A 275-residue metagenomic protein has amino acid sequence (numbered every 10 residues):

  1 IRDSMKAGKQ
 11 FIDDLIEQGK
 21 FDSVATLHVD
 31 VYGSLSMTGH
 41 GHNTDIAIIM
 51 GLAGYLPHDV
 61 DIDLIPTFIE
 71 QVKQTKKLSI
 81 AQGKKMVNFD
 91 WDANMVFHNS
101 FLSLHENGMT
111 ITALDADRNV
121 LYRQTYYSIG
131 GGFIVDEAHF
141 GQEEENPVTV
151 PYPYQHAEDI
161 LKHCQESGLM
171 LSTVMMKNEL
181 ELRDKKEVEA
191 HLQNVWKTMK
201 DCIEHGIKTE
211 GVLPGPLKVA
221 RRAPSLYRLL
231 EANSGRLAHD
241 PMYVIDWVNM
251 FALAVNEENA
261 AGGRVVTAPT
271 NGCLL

Functional and structural regions predicted by a protein language model:
I1-S4, S36-I49, P269-L275: FAD-binding core of FAD-dependent oxidoreductases, characterized by glycine-rich FAD pyrophosphate-binding loops
R2-E17: Alpha-helical support elements that line or immediately flank enzyme active sites and cofactor-binding pockets
D3, S36-H40, P57-V60, N99-S103 (+5 more regions): Catalytic cores of large soluble enzymes that bind and process phosphate-bearing ligands
L15, G19-A25, D30: Active-/binding-site microenvironments in catalytic and ligand-binding cores
K20-D22, F101-H105, E257-N259: Solvent-exposed alpha-helices and their adjacent loops that cap or buttress functional pockets in soluble metabolic
L27-V174: Beta-sandwich/jelly-roll carbohydrate-recognition scaffolds of carbohydrate-active enzymes
Y126, I160-G206: N-terminal amphipathic, basic-rich helices that act as targeting or association modules
K186-L275: Accessory "access/gating" subregions that flank catalytic or transport cores
